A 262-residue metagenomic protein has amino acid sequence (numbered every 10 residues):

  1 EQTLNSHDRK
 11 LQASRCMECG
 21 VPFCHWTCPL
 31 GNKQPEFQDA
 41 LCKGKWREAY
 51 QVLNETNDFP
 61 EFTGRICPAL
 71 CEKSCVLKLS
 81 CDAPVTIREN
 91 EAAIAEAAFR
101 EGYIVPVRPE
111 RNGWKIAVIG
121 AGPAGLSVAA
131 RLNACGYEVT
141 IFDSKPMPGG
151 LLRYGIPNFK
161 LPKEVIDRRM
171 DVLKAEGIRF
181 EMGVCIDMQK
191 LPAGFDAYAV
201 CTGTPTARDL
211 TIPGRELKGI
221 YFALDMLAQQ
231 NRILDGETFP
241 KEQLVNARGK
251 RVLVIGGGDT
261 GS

Functional and structural regions predicted by a protein language model:
E1-A13, K33-R65, C81-R108: Ferredoxin-type iron-sulfur electron-transfer modules in oxidoreductases and energy-metabolism complexes
E1-H7, Q12, E91-S262: Residues forming the flavin
S14, E18-V21, C42, W46 (+8 more regions): Generic secondary-structure signature for well-ordered alpha-helical cores
E18-K43, G64-A92, T140, S144-M147 (+2 more regions): Iron-sulfur cluster-binding cysteine motifs and their immediate structural context in ferredoxin-like electron-transfer
